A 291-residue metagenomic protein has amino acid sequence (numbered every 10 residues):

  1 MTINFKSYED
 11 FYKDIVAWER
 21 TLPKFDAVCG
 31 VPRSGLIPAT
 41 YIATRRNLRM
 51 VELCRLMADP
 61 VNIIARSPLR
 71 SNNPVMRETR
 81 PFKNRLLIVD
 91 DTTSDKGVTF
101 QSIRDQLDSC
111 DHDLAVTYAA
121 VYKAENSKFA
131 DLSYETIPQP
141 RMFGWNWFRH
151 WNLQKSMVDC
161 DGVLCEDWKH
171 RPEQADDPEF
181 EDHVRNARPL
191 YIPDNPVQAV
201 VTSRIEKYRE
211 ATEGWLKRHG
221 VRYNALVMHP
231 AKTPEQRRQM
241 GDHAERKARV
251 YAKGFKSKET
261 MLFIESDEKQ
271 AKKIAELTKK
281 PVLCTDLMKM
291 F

Functional and structural regions predicted by a protein language model:
M1-C160, C165-A187, Y191, E210 (+4 more regions): PRPP-associated nucleotide enzymes
K24-V28, V197-V200, K258-L262: Short active-site oxyanion
P32-G35, R204-Y208, T233-E235: Acidic, metal-coordinating catalytic cores used for nucleic-acid/nucleotide bond scission and strand-transfer chemistry
L53-P60, P230-K232, D286-F291: Short, acidic/turn-prone active-site loops that include or flank metal/cofactor- and phosphate-binding residues
T117-V121, K258-F291: Acidic, Mg2+-coordinating phosphoryl-transfer loop and its flanking beta/alpha structural elements, shared across
N126-F129, C165-D167, K207-A211, E235-Q236 (+2 more regions): Short catalytic/ligand-binding loop motif for oxyanion handling, primarily in non-cytosolic enzymes, centered on
Y191-E213, V227: Substrate-recognition element of Asp-dependent hydrolases with the DxDx(T/V) motif
R209-T260: Substrate-recognition "cap/lid" segment bordering the active-site pocket of phosphatases
